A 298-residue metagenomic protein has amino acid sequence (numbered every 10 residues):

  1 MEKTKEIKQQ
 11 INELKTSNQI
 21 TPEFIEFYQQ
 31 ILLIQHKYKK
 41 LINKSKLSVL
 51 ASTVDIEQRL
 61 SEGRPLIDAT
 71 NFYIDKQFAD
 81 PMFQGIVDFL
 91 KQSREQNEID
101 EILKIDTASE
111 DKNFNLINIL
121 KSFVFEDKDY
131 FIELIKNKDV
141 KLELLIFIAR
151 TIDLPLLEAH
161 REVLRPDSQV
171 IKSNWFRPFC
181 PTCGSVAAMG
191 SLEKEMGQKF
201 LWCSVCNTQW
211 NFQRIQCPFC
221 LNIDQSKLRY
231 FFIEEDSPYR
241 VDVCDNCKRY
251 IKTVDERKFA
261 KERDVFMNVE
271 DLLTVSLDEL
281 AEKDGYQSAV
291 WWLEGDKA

Functional and structural regions predicted by a protein language model:
M1-K15, P22-E62, N246, Y250 (+1 more regions): Charged, low-complexity interaction segments
I7-D167: N-terminal alpha-helical interaction blocks
K121-F123, L144-A149, C183-K194, D278-A281 (+1 more regions): Short N-terminal helix-initiation segments at or just after the protein's N-terminus
R161-L280: Cys/His-clustered metal-coordination modules, chiefly Zn-binding fingers
